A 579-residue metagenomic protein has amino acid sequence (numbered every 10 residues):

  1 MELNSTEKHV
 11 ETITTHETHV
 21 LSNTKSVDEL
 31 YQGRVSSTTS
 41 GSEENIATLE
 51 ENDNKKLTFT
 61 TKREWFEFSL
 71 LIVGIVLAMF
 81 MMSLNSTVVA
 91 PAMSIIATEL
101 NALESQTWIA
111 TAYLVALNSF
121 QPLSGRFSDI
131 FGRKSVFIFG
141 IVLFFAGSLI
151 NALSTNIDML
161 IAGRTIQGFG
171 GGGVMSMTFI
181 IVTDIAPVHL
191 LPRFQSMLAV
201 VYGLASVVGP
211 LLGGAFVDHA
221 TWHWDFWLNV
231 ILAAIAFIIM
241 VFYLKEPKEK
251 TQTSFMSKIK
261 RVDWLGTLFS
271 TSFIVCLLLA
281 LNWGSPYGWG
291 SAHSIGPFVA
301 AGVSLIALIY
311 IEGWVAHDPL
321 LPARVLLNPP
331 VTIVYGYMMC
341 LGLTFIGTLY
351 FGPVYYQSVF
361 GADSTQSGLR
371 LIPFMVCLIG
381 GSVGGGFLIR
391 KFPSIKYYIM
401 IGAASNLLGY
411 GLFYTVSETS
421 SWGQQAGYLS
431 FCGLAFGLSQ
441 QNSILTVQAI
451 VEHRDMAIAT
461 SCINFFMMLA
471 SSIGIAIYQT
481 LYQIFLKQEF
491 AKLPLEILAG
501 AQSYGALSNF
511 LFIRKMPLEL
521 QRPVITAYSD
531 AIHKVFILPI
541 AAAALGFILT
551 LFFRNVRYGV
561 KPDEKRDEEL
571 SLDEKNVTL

Functional and structural regions predicted by a protein language model:
E2-L84, T98: Cytosolic juxtamembrane N-terminal segment immediately preceding the first transmembrane helix of multi-pass
D53-N54, I235, I444-L445, I463-R554 (+2 more regions): Hydrophobic transmembrane architecture of multi-pass small-molecule transporters
F68, L153-R164, T221, T415-L429 (+1 more regions): Helix-loop junctions at membrane interfaces in 12-TM secondary transporters
L70-I95, N101-Y113, L265, A292-G296 (+2 more regions): Transmembrane core module of solute transporters
T87, L114-P122, G172, S206-V207 (+3 more regions): Residue-level signature of mid-helix packing/kink "hotspots" within the transmembrane helices of 12-pass Major
I96-A97, F127-S128, L160, L212-A220 (+5 more regions): Interfacial helix-cap and linker-helix signal at transmembrane-aqueous boundaries of multi-pass secondary transporters
Q121-L265: Helix-loop-helix hairpins in multi-pass membrane proteins, especially solute transporters
A220-G336: Hydrophobic transmembrane-helix bundles of small-molecule transporters
